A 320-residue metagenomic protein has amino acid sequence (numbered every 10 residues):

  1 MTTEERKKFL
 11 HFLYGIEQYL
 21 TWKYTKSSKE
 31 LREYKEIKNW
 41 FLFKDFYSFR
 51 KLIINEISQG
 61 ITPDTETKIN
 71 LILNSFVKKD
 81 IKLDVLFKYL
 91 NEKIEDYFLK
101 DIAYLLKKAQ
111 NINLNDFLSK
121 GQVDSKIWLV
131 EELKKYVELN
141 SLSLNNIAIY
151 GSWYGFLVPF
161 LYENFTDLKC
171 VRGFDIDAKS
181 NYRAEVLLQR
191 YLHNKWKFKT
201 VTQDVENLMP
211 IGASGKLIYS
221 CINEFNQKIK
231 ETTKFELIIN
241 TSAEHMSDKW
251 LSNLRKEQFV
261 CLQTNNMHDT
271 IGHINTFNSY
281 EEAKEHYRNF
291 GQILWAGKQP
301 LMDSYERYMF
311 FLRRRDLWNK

Functional and structural regions predicted by a protein language model:
N91-L142: Class I SAM-dependent methyltransferase Rossmann-like catalytic core, especially the SAM/SAH-binding loop
L142-Y154: Conserved class I S-adenosyl-L-methionine
Y154-D167: Conserved SAM-binding loop of SAM-dependent methyltransferases across substrates and taxa, primarily the Class I
L168-F174: Short beta-strand element of Class I
I176-K179: Conserved SAM/SAH-binding beta-strand->alpha-helix loop
E185-T232: S-adenosyl-L-methionine
T233-S247: A short SAM/SAH-binding and catalytic strip from SAM-dependent methyltransferases
S247-F310: C-terminal substrate-binding/active-site "lid" region of AdoMet-derived donor-dependent transferases
